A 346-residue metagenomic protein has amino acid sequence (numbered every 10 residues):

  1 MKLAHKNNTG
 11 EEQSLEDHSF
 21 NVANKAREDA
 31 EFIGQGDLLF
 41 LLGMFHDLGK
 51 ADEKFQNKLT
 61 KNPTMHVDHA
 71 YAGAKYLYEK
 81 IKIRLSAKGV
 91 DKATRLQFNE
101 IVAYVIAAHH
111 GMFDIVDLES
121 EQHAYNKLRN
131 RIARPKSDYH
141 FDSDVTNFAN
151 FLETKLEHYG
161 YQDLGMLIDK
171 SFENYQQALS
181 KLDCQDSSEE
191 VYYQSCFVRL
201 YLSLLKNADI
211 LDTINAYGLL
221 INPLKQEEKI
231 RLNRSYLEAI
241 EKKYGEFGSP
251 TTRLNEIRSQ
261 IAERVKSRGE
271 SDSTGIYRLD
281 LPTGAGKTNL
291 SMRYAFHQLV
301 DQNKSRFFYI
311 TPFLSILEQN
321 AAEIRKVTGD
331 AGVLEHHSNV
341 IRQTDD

Functional and structural regions predicted by a protein language model:
K2-A239: Accessory nucleic-acid engagement/destabilization modules that flank
L3-G10, S14, L314, L334-D345: Conserved helicase motor
H18, D37, Q56, K243-D280: Conserved pre-motif I regulatory segment
Q35-G36, T274, K304, D330: Short, high-confidence coil segments that cap the C-terminus of an alpha-helix and link into the following beta-strand
L41-G43, V102-A108, R278-G284, F308-I310 (+1 more regions): Extended hydrophobic secondary-structure segments that form protein cores and membrane-embedded regions
S271-Q298: Walker A/P-loop
A295, K304-T328, H337-V340: Conserved Walker A/P-loop ATP-binding site and its immediately adjacent core in helicase/helicase-like ATPase domains
